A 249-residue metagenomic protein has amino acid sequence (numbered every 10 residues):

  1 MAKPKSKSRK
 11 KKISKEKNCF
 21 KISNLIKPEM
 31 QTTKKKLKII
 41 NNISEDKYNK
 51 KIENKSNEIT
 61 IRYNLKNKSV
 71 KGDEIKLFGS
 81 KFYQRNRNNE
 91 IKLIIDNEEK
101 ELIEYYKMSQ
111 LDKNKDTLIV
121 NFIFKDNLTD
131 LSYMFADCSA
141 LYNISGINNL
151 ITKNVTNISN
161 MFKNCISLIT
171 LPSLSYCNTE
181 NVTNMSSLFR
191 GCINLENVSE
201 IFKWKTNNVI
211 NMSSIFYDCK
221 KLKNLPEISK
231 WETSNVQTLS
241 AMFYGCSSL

Functional and structural regions predicted by a protein language model:
A2-K11, F20-E29, K34-L249: Negatively charged
